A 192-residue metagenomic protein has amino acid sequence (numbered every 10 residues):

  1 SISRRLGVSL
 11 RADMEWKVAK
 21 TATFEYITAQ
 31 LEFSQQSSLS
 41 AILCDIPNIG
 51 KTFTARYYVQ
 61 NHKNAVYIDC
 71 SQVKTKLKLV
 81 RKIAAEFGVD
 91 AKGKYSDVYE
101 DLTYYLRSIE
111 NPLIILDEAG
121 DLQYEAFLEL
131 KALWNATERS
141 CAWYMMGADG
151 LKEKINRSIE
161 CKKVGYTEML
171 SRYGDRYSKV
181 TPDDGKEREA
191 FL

Functional and structural regions predicted by a protein language model:
S1-S38: A short, basic N-terminal segment
Q36-Y57, S71-Q72: Walker A/P-loop nucleotide-binding motif
A41, V66-I68, Y144, Y177-S178: Hydrophobic/aromatic beta-strand patches that form the interior of the parallel beta-sheet core in alpha/beta enzyme
H62-Q72: Conserved catalytic segments around the Walker B and adjacent sensor/switch elements of P-loop NTPase domains
K63-A65, S158-T181: A short helix-turn-beta junction within AAA+ P-loop NTPase domains corresponding to the substrate/partner-engaging
T75-K82, V89-Y144, V164-G165, M169 (+1 more regions): Mid-core helix/loop region of P-loop NTP-binding domains shared across ATPases and GTPases
M145-L151, I155-I159: A short beta-strand-to-loop transition that corresponds to the Sensor-1 phosphate-sensing loop of AAA+ P-loop ATPases
